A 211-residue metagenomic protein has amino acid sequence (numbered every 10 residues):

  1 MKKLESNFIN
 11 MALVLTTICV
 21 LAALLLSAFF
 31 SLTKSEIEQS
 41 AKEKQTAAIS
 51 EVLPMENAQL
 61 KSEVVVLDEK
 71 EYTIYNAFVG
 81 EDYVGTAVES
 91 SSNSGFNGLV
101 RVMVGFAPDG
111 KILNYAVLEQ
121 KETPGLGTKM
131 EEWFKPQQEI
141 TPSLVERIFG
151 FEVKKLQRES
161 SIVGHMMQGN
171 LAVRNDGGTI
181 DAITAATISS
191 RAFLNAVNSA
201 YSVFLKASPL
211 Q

Functional and structural regions predicted by a protein language model:
K2-Q211: Flexible, solvent-exposed loop/hinge segments and secondary-structure transition points
